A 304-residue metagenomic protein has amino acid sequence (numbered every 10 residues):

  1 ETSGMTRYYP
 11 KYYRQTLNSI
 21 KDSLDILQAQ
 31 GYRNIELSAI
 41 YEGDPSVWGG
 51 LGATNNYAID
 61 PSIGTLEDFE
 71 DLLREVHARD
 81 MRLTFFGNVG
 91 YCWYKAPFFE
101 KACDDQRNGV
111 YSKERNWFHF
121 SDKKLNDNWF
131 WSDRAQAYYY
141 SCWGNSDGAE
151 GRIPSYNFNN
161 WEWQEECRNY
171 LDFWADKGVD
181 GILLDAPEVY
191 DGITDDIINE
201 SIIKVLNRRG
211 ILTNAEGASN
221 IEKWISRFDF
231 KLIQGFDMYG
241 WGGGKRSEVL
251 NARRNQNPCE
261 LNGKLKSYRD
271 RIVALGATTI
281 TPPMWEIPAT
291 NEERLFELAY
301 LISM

Functional and structural regions predicted by a protein language model:
E1-R33, A39-K177, S201-R208, K223: Substrate-binding/active-site clefts of carbohydrate-active enzymes
E1-S3, A39-I40, F236-W241, G276-T281: Short loop/turn segments at strand-loop or loop-helix junctions that form parts of catalytic or ligand-binding pockets
S3, I40, P187-V189, M284-I287: Short strand-loop junctions, especially beta-strand C-caps/beta-turns that link beta-sheets to coils or alpha-helices
K11, C259, P283-M284: Generic low-complexity segments that are intrinsically disordered, proline-rich and/or Lys/Arg-biased
L73-R82, Y91, N169-D172, D180-G276 (+2 more regions): Active-site-proximal helices and loops of the catalytic beta/alpha 8
R152, T281-P283: Flexible glycine/proline-enriched surface loops and loop-helix/loop-strand junctions
